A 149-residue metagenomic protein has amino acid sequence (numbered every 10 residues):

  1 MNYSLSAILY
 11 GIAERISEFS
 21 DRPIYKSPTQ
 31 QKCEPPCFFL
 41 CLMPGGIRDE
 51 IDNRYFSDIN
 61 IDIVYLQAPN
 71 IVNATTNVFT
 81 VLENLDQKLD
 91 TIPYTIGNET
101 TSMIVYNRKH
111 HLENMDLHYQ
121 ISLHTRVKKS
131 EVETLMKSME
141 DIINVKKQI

Functional and structural regions predicted by a protein language model:
M1-Y25, G46-I149: Charged, amphipathic alpha-helical segments and their flanking helix caps
E34-M43: A short, hydrophobic beta-strand-centered structural micro-motif
